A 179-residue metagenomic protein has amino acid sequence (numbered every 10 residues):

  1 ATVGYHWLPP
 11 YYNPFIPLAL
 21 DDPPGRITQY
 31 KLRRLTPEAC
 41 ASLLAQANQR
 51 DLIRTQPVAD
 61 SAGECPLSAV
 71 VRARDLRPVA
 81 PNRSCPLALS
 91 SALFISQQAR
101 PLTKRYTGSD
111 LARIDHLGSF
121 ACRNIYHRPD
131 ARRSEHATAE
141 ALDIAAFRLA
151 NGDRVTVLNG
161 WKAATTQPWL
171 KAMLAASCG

Functional and structural regions predicted by a protein language model:
A1, Y5, R133, E140-G179: Catalytic cores and adjacent binding grooves of peptidoglycan-active enzymes
A1-P17: Membrane-interface motif at the C-terminal end of an N-terminal transmembrane signal
F15-G25: Juxtamembrane extracytosolic/periplasmic "stalk" immediately C-terminal to the first targeting helix
I27-D115: Active-site acidic/histidine clusters and adjacent loop/turn architecture that either coordinate catalytic ions
R74, D115-L117, A145, L158: Residues in well-ordered beta-strands of folded domains
R105-A139: Active-site-adjacent substructure of cysteine-protease-like catalytic cores
